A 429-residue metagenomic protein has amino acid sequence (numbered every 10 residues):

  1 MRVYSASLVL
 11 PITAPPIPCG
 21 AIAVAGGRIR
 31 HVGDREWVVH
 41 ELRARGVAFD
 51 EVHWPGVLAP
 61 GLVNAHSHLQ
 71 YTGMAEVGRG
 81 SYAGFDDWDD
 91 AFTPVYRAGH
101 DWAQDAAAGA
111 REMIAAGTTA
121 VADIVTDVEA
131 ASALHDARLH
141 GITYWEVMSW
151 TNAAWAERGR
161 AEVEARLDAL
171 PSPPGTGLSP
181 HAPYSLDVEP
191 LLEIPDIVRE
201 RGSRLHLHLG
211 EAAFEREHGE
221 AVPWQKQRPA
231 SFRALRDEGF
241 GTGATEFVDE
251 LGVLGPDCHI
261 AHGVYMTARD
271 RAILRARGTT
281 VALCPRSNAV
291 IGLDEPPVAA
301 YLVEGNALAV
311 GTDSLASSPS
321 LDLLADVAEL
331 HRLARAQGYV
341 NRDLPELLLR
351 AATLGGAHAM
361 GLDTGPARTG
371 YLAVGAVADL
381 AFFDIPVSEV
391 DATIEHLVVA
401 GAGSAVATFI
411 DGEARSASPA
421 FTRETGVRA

Functional and structural regions predicted by a protein language model:
M1-V3, P11-A59: Histidine-rich, glycine-flanked metal-binding segment
F49, A130-D136, G159-T280, G292-L308: Histidine/acidic residue-rich metal-binding segments in metalloenzymes
V57-L58, A75-A137, R160-P171: Alpha-helical scaffold segments that flank or form the walls of functional sites
P60-T72, R204-A213: Histidine-centered catalytic micro-motifs
H68, T126-D127, E146-W150, H181-P183 (+4 more regions): Active-site beta-loop-alpha junctions enriched in small/polar residues
T72-Q104, I142-M148, A212-G255, L330-R342: Active-site gating loops and adjacent loop-to-helix segments of metal-dependent hydrolytic enzymes
Q227, E250-L254, P296-V387: His/Asp/Glu-enriched, well-ordered alpha-helical/loop segment that forms or immediately abuts the divalent-metal
V374-A429: C-terminal cap of metal-dependent C-N hydrolases
